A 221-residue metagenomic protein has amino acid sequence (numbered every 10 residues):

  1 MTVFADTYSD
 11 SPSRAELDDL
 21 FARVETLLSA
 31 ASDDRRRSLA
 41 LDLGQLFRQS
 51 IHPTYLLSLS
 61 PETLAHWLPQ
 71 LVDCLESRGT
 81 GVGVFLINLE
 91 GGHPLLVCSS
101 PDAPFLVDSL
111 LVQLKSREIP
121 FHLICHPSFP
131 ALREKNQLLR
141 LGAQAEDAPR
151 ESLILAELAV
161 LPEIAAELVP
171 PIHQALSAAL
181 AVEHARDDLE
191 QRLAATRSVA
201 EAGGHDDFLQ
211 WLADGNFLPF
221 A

Functional and structural regions predicted by a protein language model:
T2-G91, L95-S99, V112-K115, L123 (+4 more regions): Charge-rich interaction surfaces and accessory domains that mediate macromolecular binding and assembly
S99-L106: Short, surface-exposed ligand-recognition loops at beta-strand->loop->(often short) alpha-helix junctions that present
F105, N136-Q137, N216-F217: Glycine-centered secondary-structure boundary/capping sites
L106-E118: Amphipathic alpha-helical segments
A131-L158, A165: Extended charged low-complexity segments that act as oligomerization/scaffolding linkers
